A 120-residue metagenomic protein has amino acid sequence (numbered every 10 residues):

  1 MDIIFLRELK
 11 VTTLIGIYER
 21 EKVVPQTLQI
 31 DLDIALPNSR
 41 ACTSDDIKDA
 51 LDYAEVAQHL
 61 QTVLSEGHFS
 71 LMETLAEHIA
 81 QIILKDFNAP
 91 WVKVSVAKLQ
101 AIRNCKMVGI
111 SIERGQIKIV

Functional and structural regions predicted by a protein language model:
M1-V120: N-terminal, polar/charged subdomain of small-to-medium soluble alpha/beta proteins
